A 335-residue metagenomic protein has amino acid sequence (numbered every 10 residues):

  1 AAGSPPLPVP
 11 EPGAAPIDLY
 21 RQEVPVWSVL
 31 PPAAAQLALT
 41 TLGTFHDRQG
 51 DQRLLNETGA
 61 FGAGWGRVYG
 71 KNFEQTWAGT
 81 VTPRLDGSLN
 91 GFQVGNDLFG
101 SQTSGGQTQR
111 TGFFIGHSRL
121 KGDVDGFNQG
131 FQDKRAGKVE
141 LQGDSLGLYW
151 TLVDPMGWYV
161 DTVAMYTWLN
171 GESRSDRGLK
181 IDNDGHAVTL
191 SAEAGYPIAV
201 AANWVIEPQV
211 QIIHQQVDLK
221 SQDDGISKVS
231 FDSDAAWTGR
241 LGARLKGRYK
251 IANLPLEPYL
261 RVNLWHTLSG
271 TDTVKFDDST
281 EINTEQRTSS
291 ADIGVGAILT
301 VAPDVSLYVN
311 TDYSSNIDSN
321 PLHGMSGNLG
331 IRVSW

Functional and structural regions predicted by a protein language model:
A1-P32: Extracellular/surface-exposed low-complexity segments
P5-L7, A35-L39, F45: Conserved, structured regulatory domains from eukaryotic proteins
L19-L30, E57-W335: Membrane translocator/pore-forming domains, dominated by Gram-negative outer-membrane beta-barrels
G43, R48-F61: Long amphipathic alpha-helical scaffold segments
